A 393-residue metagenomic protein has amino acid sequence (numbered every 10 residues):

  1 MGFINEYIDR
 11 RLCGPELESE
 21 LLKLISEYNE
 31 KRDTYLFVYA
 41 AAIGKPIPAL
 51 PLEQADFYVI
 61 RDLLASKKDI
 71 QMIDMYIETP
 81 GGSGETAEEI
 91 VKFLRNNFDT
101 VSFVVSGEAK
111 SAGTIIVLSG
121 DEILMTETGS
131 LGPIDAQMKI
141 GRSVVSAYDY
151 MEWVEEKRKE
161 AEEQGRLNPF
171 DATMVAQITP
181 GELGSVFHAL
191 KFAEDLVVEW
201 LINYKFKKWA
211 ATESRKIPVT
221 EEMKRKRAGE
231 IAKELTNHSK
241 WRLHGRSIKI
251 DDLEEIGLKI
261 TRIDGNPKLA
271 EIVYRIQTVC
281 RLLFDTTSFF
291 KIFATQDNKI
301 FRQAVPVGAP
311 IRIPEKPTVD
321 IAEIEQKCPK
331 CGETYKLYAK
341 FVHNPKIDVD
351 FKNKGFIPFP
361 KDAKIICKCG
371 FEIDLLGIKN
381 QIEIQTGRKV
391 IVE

Functional and structural regions predicted by a protein language model:
M1-E108, A112-I115, S119-E393: Terminal-region recognition feature
